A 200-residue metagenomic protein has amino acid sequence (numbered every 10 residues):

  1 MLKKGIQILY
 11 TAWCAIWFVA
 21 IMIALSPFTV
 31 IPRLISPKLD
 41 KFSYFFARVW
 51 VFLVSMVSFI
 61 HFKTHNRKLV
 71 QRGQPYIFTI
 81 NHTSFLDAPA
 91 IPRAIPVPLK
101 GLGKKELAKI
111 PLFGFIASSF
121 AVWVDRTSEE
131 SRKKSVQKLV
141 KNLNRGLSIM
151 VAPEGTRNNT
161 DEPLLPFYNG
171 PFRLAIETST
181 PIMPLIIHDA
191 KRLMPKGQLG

Functional and structural regions predicted by a protein language model:
M1-I6: Short, membrane-interfacial amphipathic segments enriched in basic
M22-R48, M56-S58, N66, R72-E129: Catalytic core of membrane glycerolipid acyltransferases/transacylases, capturing the structured, soluble-facing
S58-H65, R132-K133, A190-L193: Short gly/ser/thr-rich secondary-structure transition/capping motifs
P75-I77, S148-A152: Residue-level preference for the first positions of well-ordered beta-strands
H82-S84, E154-R157: Short glycine-rich anion-binding loops that position phosphate/pyrophosphate groups of nucleotides and phosphorylated
A108, S131-R132, L139-V140, L147-S148 (+1 more regions): Soluble extracytoplasmic domains of inner/organellar membrane proteins
L112-G114, N144-M150, N159-G200: A cross-family acyltransferase "interaction/gating" segment
A121-L143: A membrane-cytosol interface segment of integral membrane proteins
